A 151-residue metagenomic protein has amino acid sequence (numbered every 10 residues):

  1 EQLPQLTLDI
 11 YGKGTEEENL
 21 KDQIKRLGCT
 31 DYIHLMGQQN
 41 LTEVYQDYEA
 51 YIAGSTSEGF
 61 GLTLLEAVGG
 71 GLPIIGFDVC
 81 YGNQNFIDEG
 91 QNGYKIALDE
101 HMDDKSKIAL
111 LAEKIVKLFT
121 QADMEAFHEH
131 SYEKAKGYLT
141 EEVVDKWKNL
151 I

Functional and structural regions predicted by a protein language model:
T7-L20: Glycosyltransferase donor-sugar binding loop
N19-Q38: Nucleotide-activated donor-binding/catalytic signature segment of Leloir-type glycosyltransferases, i.e., the conserved
Q38-Q39, E43-Y48, W147: Short alpha-helical donor nucleotide-sugar binding micro-motif in glycosyltransferases
Y51-I52, I75: A short hydrophobic beta-strand element within the catalytic core of glycosyltransferases that build diverse glycans
T56: Aromatic "clamp/platform" in nucleotide-sugar-dependent glycosyltransferases that forms part of the donor/acceptor
P73-F77, G82: Short hydrophobic beta-strand element within catalytic cores of glycosyltransferases and related nucleotide-activated
Q84-I115: Change "using UDP/GDP/dTDP sugars" to "using nucleotide sugars
S106, A122-I151: A charged, aromatic-enriched C-terminal amphipathic alpha-helix characteristic of glycosyltransferases across folds
